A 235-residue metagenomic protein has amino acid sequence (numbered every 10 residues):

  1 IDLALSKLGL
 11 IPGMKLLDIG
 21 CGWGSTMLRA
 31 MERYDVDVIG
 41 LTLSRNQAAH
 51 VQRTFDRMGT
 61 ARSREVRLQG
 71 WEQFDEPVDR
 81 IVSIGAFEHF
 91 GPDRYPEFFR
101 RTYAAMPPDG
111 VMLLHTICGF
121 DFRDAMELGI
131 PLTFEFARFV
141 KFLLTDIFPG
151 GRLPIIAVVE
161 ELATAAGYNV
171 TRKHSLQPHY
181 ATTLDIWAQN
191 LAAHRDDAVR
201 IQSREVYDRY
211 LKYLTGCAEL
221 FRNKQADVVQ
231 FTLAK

Functional and structural regions predicted by a protein language model:
G13-G20: Conserved class I S-adenosyl-L-methionine
S25-Y34: Conserved SAM-binding loop of SAM-dependent methyltransferases across substrates and taxa, primarily the Class I
V51-Q52: Conserved SAM-binding loop
M58-W71: Conserved SAM-binding strand-loop segment of SAM-dependent methyltransferases
E72-I81: A short acidic, Gly/Pro-enriched loop at the edge of an enzyme's catalytic core that lines a small-molecule cofactor
P96-P108: A short glycine-rich, Lys/Arg-flanked "PGG" loop and its adjoining helix->strand segment in the class I
D109-I117: Conserved beta-strand signature within the Rossmann-like core of class I S-adenosyl-L-methionine
C118-K235: Substrate-binding/catalytic lobe of Class I Rossmann-like enzymes that use SAM or dcSAM, i.e., the mid-to-C-terminal
